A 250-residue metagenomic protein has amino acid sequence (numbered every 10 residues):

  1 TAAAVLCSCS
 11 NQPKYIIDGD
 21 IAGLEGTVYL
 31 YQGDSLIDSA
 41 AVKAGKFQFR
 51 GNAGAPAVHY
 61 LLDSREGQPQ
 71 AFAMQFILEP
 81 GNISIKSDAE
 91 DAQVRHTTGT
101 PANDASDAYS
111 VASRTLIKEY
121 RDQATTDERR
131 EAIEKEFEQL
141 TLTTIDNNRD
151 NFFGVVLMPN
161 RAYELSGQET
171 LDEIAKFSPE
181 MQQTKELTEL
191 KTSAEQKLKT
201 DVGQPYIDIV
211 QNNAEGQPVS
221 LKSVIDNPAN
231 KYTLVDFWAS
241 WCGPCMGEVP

Functional and structural regions predicted by a protein language model:
T1-C7: Sec-dependent bacterial lipoprotein signal peptides
C9-L142: A non-transmembrane, solvent-exposed segment enriched in polar/low-complexity residues
D34-L36, P205, K231: Short, small/polar residue-rich loop motifs at catalytic or cofactor-binding pockets
R114-I117, R149-N160: Amphipathic alpha-helical repeat scaffolds of TPR domains
F137, T141, Q168-P179, P205-Q211 (+1 more regions): Alpha-helical repeat scaffolds
N147, N151, E180-T188: Short solvent-exposed coil/turn linkers within tandem alpha-helical repeat scaffolds
T188-D226: N-terminal "domain-start" segment that seeds a small globular fold
K231, F237-P250: Conserved redox-active cysteine motifs that mediate thiol-disulfide chemistry, especially di-cysteine Cys-X(1-2)-Cys
